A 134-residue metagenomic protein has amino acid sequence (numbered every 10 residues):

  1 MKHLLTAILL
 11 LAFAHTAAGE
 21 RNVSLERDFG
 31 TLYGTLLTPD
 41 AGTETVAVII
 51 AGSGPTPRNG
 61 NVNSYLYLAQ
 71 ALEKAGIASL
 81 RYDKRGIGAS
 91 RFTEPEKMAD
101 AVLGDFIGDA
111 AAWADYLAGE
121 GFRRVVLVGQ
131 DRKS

Functional and structural regions predicted by a protein language model:
L4-F13: Sec-dependent N-terminal signal peptides
A18-G42: N-terminal cap/lid segment of alpha/beta-hydrolase-fold proteins
E44-G52: Short beta-strand element of the alpha/beta-hydrolase
P57-Y67, K84: The serine-hydrolase catalytic nucleophile loop
A69-R91: Conserved alpha/beta-hydrolase
A99-G119: Alpha/beta-hydrolase active-site loop
E120-D131: Alpha/beta-hydrolase fold nucleophile elbow
S134: Conserved small/polar residues in nucleotide/adenosyl-binding loops
